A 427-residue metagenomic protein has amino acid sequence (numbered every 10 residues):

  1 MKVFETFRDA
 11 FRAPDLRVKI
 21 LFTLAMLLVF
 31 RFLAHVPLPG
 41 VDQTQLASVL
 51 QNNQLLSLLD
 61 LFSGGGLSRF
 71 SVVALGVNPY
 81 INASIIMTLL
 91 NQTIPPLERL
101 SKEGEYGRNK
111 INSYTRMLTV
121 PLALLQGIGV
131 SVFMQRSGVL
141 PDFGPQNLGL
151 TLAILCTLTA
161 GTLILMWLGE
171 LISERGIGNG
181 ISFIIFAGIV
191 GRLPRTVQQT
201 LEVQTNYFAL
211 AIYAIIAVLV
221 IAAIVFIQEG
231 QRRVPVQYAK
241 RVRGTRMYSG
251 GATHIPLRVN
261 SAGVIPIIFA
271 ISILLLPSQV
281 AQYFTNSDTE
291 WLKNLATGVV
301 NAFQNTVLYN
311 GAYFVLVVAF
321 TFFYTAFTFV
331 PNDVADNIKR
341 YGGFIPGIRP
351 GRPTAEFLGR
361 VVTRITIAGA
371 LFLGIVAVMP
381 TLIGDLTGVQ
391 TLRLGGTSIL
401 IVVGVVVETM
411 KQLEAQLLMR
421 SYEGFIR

Functional and structural regions predicted by a protein language model:
M1-R99, Y106-R427: N-terminal cationic and glycine-rich segments that engage phosphates or anionic surfaces
